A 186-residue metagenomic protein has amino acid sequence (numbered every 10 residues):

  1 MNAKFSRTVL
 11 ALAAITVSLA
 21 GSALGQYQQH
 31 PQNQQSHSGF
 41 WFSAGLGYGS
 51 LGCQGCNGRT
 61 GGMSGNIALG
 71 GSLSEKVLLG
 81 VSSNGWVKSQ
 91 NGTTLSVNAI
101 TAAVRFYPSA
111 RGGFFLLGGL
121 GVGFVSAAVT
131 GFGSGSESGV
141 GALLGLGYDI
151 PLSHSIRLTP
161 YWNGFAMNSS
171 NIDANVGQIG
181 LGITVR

Functional and structural regions predicted by a protein language model:
M1-S36: Cleavable N-terminal export/targeting peptides
Q28-Q29, W41, G45-G52, M63-W162 (+1 more regions): Gram-negative (and chloroplast) outer-membrane scaffold detector with strong preference for beta-barrel transmembrane
C56-G61: Short, polar loop/linker segments at the starts of domains and inter-domain junctions
M167-N171: Short, exposed beta-strand-loop hairpins at the edges of beta-sheets in extracellular/periplasmic proteins
A174-V176: Extracellular carbohydrate recognition
